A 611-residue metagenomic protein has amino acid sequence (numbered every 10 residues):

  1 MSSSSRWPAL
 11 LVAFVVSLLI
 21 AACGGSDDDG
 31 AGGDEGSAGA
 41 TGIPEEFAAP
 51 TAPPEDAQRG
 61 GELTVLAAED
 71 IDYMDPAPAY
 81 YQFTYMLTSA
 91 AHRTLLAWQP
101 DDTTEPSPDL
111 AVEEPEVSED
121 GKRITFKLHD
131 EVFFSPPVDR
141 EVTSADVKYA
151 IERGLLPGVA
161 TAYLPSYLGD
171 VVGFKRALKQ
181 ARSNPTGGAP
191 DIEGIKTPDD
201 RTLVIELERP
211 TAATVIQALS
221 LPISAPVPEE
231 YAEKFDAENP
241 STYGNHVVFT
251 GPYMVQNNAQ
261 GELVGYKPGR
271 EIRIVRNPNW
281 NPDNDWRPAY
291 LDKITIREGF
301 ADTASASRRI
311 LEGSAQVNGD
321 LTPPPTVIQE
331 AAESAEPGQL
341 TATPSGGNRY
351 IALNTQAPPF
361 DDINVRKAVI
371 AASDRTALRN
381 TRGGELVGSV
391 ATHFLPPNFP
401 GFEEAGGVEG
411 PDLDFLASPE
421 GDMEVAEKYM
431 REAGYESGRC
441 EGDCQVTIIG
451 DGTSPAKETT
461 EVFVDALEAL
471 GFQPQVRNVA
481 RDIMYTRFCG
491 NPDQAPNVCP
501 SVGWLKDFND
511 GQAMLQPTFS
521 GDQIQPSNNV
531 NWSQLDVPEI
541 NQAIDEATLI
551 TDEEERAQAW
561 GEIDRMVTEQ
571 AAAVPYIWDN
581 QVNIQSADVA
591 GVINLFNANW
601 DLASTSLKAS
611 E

Functional and structural regions predicted by a protein language model:
E46, I370-G406, G452-D465, R487-E611: Detector for C-terminal structural segments
L63-E119, V248-T250, M254: N-terminal lobe/hinge region of extracytoplasmic solute-binding protein
V65, K267-R270, R287-P288, E312-A315 (+3 more regions): Ligand/substrate-recognition segments at binding pockets and active sites
Q99, V275-N279, T343-A368, A372 (+3 more regions): A bilobed periplasmic-binding-protein/Venus flytrap-type ligand-binding module shared by bacterial periplasmic
P100-D101, A181, T186-E193, E206-A289 (+1 more regions): Gly/Pro-rich hinge or "lid" segments in bacterial periplasmic/extracellular proteins
K127, V142-E233: Surface-exposed binding/hinge segments that line and control ligand-binding clefts or catalytic entry sites
S241-V247, I274-E330, Q473: Ligand-site clamp/hinge motif
Y253, A259-G261, L386-A433, G452-E458: Structural transition elements
